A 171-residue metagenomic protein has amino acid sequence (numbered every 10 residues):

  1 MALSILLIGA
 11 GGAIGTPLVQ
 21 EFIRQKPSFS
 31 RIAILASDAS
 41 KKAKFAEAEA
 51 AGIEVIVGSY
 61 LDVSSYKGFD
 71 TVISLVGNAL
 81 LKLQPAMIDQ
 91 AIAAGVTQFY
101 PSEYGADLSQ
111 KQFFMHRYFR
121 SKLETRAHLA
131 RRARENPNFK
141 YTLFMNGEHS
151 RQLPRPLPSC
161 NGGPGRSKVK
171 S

Functional and structural regions predicted by a protein language model:
A2-S30, L35-F45, L108-S171: Oxidoreductase cofactor-interface core, primarily capturing Rossmann-like NAD(P)-dependent enzymes
S4, D70-T71, Q98: Structural motif
A33-L35, I56, I73, Y100 (+1 more regions): Hydrophobic/aromatic beta-strand patches that form the interior of the parallel beta-sheet core in alpha/beta enzyme
S37-A94, A106-F113: NAD(P)H-binding glycine-rich loop region in Rossmannoid oxidoreductase-like domains and their noncatalytic homologs
Q90-G95, R132, N136: A short helix-coil junction within the Rossmann-fold of NAD(P)-dependent oxidoreductases
A94-T97, R120: Conserved internal alpha-helix in NAD(P)-dependent oxidoreductase domains
E103: Short secondary-structure boundary segments
